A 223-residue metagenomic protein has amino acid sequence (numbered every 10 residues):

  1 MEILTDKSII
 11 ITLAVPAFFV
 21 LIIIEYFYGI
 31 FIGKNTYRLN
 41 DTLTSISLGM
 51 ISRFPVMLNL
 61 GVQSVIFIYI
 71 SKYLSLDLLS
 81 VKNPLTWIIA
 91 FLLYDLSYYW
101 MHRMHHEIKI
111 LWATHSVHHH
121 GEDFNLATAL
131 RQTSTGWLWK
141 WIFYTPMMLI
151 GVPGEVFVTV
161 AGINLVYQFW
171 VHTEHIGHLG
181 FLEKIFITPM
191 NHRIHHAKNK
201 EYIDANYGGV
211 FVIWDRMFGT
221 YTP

Functional and structural regions predicted by a protein language model:
M1-I9: Short, strongly hydrophobic alpha-helical membrane anchors
I9-E25: Structural signature of hydrophobic alpha-helical transmembrane segments
L13, T36-R53: Loop-to-helix transition at the N-terminal end of transmembrane alpha-helices
I23-L43: Membrane-interface helix-loop junction between the first two transmembrane segments
G33, Q63-S71, M104-L111: Membrane-helix interface/capping segments
M50-N59, N83-P223: Membrane-embedded catalytic scaffold of the fatty acid hydroxylase/desaturase
V65-I88: Juxtamembrane/interfacial segments at transmembrane-helix boundaries in multi-pass membrane proteins
